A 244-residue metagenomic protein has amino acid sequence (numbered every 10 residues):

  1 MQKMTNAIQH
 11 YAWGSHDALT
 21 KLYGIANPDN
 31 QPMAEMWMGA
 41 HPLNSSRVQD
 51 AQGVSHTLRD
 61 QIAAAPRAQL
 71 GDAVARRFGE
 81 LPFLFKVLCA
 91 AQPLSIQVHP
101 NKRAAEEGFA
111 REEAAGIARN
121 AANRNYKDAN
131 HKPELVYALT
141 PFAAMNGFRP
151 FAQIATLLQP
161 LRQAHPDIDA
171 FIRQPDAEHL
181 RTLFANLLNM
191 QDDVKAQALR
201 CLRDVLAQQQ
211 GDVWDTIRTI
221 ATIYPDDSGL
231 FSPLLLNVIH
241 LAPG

Functional and structural regions predicted by a protein language model:
M1-Q209: Transition-metal
R203-P243: Acidic, glycine-rich loop-and-beta core segments that form the ion-binding/anion-interacting portion of active sites
